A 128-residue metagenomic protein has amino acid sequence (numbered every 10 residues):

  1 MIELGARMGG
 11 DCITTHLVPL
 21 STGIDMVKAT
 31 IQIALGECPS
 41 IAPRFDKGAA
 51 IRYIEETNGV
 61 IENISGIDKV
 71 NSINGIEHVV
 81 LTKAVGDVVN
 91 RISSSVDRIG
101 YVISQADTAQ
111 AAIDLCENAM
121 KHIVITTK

Functional and structural regions predicted by a protein language model:
I2: Active-site flanking residues adjacent to catalytic metal/cofactor-binding acidic residues
G5-S65: Active-site "cap" helix and flanking loop/linker of ATP-utilizing ligase/carboxylase catalytic domains
D25-S40, E77-D97, T127-K128: Short secondary-structure transition/capping segments
K28, N71, Q110-I113: Generic structural signal for individual residues within well-ordered alpha-helical segments across diverse proteins
D46, G66-S72, E117-K121: Short intrinsically disordered coil segments
D46-I51, N74-I76, V96-G100: Active-site lining segments that contact anionic ligands and/or coordinate catalytic metals
I54-V88: Glycine-rich active-site loop/lid that clamps phosphate-bearing ligands
A84-K128: Generic C-terminus detector
